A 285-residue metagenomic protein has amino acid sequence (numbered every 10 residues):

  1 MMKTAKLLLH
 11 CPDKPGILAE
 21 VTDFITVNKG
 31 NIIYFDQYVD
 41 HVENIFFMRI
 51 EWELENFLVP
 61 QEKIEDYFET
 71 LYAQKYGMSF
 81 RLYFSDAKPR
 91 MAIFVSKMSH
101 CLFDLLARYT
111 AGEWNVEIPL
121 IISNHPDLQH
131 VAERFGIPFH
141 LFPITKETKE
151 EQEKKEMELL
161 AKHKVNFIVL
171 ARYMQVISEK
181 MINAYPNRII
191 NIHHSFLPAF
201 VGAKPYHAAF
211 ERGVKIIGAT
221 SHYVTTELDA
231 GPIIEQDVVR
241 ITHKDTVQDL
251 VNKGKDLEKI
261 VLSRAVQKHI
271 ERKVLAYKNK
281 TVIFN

Functional and structural regions predicted by a protein language model:
M1-T4, G30-V42: N-terminal short leaders/motifs
M2-P12: Short glycine-/aliphatic-rich beta-strand segments at the starts of folded cytosolic domains
K14-Y34: Short amphipathic alpha-helix segments
Y38-N285: One-carbon transfer enzymes
